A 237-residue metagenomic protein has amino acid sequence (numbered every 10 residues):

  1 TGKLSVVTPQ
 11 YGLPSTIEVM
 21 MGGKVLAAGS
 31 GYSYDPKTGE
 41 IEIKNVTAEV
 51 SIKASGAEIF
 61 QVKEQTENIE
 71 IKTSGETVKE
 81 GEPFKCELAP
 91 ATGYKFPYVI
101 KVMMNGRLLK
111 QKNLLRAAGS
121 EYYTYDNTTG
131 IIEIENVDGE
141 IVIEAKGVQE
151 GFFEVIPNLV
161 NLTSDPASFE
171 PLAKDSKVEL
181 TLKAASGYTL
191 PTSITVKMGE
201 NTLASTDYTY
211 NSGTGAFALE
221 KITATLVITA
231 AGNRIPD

Functional and structural regions predicted by a protein language model:
T1-K3, T47, K79-K85, D138 (+2 more regions): Short coil/turn motif common to extracellular beta-sandwich-like domains
G2-G39, F84-N127, V178-G213: Surface-exposed interfaces of beta-sheet-rich extracellular modules
Q10, K63-Q65: Surface-exposed or secretory-pathway low-complexity segments enriched in glycine-proline and Ser/Thr/acidic residues
L26, V46, V78, P90 (+4 more regions): Hydrophobic beta-strand core residues of beta-sandwich domains
P36-V62, Y125-E154, Y210-D237: Conserved "repeat-terminator" motif of extracellular CCP/Sushi domains
G56, T66, L88, G147 (+4 more regions): Hydrophobic beta-strand positions in extracellular immunoglobulin-like domains
T66-E76, L159-A167: Small-residue (G/S/T/A) turn/hinge positions that recur once per unit in extracellular repeat modules
